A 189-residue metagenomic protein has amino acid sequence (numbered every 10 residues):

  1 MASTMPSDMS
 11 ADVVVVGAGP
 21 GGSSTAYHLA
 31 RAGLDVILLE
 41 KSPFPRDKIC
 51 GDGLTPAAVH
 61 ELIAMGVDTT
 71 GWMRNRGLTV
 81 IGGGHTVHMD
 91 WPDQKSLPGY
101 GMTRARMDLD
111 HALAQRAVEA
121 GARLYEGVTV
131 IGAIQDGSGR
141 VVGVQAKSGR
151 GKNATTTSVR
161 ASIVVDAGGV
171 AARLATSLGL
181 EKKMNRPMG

Functional and structural regions predicted by a protein language model:
M5-G21: Beta1/beta-strand and adjacent pyrophosphate-binding region of the FAD-binding site in flavoprotein oxidoreductases
A18, T25-A26, A30, A58 (+2 more regions): Small-residue (primarily alanine) positions within well-ordered alpha-helices, especially packing/interaction faces
G21, F44, A171: Conserved Rossmann-like nucleotide-cofactor binding loop
Y27-C50: Glycine-rich FAD pyrophosphate-binding loop
L34, V67, A122: Short phosphate-binding/catalytic loops that engage adenosine nucleotides
S42-M65: Conserved N-terminal glycine-rich FAD pyrophosphate-binding loop of Rossmann-like flavoproteins
V59, I63-H111: A conserved beta-strand/loop capping segment in the N-terminal third of enzymes that catalyze redox or closely related
R116-G189: Predominantly flavin-linked oxidoreductase catalytic cores and closely associated redox partners
